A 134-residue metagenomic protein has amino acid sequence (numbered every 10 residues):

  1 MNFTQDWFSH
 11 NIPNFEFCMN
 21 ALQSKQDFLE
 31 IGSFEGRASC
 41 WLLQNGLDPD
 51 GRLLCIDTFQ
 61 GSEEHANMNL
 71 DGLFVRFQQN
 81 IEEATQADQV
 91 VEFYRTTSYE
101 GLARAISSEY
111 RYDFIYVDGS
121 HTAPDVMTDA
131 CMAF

Functional and structural regions predicted by a protein language model:
N2-F134: S-adenosylmethionine/decaboxylated-SAM
